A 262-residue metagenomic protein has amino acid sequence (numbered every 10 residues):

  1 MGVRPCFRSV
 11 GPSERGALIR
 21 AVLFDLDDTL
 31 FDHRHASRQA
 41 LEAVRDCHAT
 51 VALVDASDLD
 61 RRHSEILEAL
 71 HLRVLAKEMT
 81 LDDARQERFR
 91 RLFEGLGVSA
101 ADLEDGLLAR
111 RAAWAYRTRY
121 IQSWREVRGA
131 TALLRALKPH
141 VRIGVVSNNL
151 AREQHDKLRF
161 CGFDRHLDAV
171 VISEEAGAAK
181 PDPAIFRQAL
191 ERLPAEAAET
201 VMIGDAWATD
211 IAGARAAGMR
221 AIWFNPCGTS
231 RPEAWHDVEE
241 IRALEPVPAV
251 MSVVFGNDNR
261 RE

Functional and structural regions predicted by a protein language model:
G2-V22, R34-H35, T131, R135 (+1 more regions): Asp-based, Mg2+/Mn2+-dependent phosphohydrolase catalytic module
G16-R128: N-terminal helical cap/lid subdomain that shapes the substrate entry/recognition surface in HAD-like hydrolases
